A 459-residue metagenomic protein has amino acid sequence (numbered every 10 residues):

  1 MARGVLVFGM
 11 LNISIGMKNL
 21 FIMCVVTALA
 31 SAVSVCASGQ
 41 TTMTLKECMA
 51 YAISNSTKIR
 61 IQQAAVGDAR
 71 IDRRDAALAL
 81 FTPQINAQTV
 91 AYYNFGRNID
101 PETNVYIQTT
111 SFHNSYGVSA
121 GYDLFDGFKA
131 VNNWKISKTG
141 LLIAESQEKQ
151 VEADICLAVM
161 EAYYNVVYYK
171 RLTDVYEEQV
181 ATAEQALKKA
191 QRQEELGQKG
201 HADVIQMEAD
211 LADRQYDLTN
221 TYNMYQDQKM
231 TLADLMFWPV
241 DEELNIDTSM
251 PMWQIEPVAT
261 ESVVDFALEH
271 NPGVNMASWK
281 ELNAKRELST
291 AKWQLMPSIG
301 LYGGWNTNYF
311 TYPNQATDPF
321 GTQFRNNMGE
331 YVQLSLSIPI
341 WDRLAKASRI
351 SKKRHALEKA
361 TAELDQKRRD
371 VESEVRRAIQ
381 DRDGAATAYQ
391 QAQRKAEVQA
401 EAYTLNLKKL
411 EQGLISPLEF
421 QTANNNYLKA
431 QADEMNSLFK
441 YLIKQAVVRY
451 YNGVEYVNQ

Functional and structural regions predicted by a protein language model:
M1-K46, I53-S56, Y456-Q459: Bacterial Sec-dependent N-terminal signal peptides
I22, F95, D433-Q459: Acidic, low-complexity, intrinsically disordered peripheral segments
A37-Q88, G96, G200, V240-L282 (+5 more regions): Bacterial Sec-pathway N-terminal export signals of envelope proteins
Q40-N165, I299, G303, L344-A347: Short flexible linkers and secondary-structure junctions
M43, D154-F266, D381, Y427: Periplasmic alpha-helical coiled-coil/stalk elements that build and connect Gram-negative outer-membrane
R60-A64, L78, T110, L124-E152 (+8 more regions): Sec/SRP-type N-terminal targeting helices
D75, L172-E194, N220-T231, R376 (+3 more regions): Extended, amphipathic, non-transmembrane alpha-helical segments
Q88-Y122, D247-E256, S289, Y302-I338 (+1 more regions): Small/polar, glycine/serine/threonine/aspartate-rich low-complexity segments that form flexible
